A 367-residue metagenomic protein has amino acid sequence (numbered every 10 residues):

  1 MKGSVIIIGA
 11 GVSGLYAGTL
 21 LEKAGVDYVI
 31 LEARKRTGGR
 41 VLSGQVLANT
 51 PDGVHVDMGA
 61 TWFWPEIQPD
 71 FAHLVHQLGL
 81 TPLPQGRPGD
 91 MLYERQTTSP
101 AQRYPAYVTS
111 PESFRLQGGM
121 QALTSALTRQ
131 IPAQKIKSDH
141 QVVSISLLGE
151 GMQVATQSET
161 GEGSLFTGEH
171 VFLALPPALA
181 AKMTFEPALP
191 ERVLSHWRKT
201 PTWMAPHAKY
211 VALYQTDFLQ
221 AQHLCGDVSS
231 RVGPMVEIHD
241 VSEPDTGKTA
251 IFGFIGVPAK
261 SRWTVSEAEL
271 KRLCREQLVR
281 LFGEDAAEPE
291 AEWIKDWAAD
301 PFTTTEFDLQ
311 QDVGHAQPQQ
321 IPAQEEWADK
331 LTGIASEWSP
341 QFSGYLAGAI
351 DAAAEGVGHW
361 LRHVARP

Functional and structural regions predicted by a protein language model:
S4, S13-Y16, A24, Q45-L47 (+6 more regions): Conserved flavin/dinucleotide-binding core of flavoenzymes
G9-G11: Glycine-rich Rossmann-fold phosphate-binding loop(s) that bind the pyrophosphate of adenine dinucleotide cofactors
E22-N49: Glycine-rich FAD pyrophosphate-binding loop
G44-A72: N-terminal glycine-rich dinucleotide-binding loop that anchors FAD/FMN and/or NAD(P) in oxidoreductases
T61-G89: N-terminal FAD cofactor-binding segment of flavoenzymes
W62-Q68, V108-T128, K137, V265-A268: Short beta-strand to alpha-helix junction loop
S138-Q153: A conserved short coil-to-beta-strand element within the FAD-binding core of flavoproteins
S158-H223, D285: Central helical "cap/lid" subdomain
